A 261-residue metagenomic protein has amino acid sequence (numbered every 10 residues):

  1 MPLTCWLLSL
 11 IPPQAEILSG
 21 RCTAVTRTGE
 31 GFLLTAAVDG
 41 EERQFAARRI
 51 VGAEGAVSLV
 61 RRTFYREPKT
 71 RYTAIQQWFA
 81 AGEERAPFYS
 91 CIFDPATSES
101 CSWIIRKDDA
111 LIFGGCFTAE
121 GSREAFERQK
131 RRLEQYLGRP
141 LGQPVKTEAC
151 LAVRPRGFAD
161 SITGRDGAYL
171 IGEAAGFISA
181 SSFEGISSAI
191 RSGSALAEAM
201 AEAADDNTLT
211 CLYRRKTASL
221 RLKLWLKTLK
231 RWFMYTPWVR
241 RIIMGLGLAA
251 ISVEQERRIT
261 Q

Functional and structural regions predicted by a protein language model:
M1-R62, K69-A74: Conserved N-terminal helical subregion
I11-E16, G29-F32, D109-A110, D166-G167 (+1 more regions): Short glycine/proline-enriched coil/turn segments at helix->beta-strand junctions
A24, G121-L196: FAD/FMN-dependent oxidoreductases across multiple families
T26, Q44, I105-R106, Y169: Well-ordered beta-strand positions
E41, A110-L111, A175-I178: A short, flexible beta-alpha/helix-coil linker loop
A56-R131: Conserved FAD-binding catalytic core of PHBH/FMO-like flavoproteins
E198-Q261: C-terminal helical "tail/cap" subdomain of flavin- and related membrane-associated enzymes
